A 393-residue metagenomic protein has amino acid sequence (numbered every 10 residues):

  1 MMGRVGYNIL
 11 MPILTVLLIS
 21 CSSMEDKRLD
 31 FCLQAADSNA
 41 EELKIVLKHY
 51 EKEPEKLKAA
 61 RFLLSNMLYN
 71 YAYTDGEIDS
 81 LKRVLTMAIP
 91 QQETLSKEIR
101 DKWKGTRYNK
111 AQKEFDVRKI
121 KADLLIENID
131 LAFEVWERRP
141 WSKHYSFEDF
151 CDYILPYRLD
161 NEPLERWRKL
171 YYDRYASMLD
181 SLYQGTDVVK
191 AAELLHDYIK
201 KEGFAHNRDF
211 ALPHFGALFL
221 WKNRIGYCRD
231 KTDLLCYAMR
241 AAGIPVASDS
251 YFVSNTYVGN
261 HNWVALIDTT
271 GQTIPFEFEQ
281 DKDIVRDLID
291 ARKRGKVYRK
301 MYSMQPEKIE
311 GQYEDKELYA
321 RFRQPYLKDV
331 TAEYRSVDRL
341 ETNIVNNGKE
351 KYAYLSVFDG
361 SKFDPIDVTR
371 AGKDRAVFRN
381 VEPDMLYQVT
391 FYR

Functional and structural regions predicted by a protein language model:
I19-S20: C-terminal motif of bacterial Sec signal peptides marking the signal peptidase cleavage site
D30, Q34-D37, H49-E51, S177 (+3 more regions): Hydrophobic/aromatic-rich core segments of domains that either
Q34, K44-I45, K52-N223, V258-G259: Secondary-structure boundary elements
Q312-D338: Beta-strand-rich domain onsets/edges
V337-N346: A short, amphipathic beta-strand motif
N346-K362: Short, ordered, surface-exposed loop/turn motifs in non-cytosolic proteins
S361-R375: Short, acidic Ser/Thr/Gly-rich low-complexity loop/linker segments typical of extracellular and cell-surface proteins
R375-R393: Short Pro-Gly-centered beta-turn/loop motif in secreted/extracellular proteins
